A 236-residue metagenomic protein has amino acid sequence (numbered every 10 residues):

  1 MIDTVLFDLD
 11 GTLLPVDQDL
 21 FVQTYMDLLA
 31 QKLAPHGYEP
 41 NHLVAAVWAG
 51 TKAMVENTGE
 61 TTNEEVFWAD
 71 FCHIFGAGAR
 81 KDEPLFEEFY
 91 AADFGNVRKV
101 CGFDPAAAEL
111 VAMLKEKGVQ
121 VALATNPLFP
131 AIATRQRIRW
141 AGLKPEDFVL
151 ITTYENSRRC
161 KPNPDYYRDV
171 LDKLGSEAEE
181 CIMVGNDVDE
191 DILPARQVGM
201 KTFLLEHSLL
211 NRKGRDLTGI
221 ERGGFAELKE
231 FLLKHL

Functional and structural regions predicted by a protein language model:
M1-A46: Active-site neighborhood of HAD-like aspartate-dependent phosphohydrolases
M1-V5, V16-D19, N41, A108 (+3 more regions): Asp-based, Mg2+/Mn2+-dependent phosphohydrolase catalytic module
T12-Q18, A53-E56, Q120-A122: A ubiquitous short alpha-helical element
V22-A30, V47-K52, W68, E87-F94 (+1 more regions): Hydrophobic alpha-helical core bundles mediating ligand binding, dimerization, or RNAP-core interactions
H36-E39, I74-R80, K144, E177: Short coil/loop linkers at secondary-structure junctions
V44-A91: A metal-dependent, Asp-based hydrolase signature
T51-E65, F94-G102, N156-D169, R196-K201: Short amphipathic alpha-helical segments at helix boundaries and their inter-helical linkers
T62-V66, E83-P84, A91-A122: Short, acidic loop-to-helix structural element flanking the phosphoryl-transfer center in phosphate-processing enzymes
